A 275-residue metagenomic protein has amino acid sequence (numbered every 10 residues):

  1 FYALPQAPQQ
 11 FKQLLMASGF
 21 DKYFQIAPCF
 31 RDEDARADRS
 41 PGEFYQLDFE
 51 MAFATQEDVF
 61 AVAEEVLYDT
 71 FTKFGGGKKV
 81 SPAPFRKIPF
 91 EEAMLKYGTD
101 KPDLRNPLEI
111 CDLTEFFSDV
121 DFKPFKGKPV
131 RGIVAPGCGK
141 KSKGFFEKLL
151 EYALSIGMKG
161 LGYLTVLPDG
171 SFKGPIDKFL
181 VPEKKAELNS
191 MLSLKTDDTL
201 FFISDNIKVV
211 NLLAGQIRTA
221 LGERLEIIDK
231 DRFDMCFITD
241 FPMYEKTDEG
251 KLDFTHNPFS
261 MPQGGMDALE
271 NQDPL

Functional and structural regions predicted by a protein language model:
F1-L275: Class II aminoacyl-tRNA synthetase catalytic cores and aaRS-like
